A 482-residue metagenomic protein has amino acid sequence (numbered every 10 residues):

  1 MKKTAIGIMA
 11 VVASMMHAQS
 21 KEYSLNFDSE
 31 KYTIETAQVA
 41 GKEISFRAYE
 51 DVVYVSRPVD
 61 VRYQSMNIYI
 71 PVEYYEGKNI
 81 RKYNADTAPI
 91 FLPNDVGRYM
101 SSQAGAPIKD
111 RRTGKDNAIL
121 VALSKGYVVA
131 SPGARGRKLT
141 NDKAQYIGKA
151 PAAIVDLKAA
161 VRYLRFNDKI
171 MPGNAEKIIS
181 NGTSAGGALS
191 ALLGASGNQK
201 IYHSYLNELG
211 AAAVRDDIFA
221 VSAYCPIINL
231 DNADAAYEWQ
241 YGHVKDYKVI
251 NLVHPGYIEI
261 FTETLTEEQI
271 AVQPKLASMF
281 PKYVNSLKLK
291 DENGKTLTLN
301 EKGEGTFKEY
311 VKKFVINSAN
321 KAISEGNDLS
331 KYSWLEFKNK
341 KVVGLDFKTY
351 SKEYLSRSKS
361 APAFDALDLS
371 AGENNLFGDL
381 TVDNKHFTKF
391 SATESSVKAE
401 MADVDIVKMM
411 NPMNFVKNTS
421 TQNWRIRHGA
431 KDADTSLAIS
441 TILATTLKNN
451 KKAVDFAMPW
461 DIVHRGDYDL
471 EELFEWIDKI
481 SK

Functional and structural regions predicted by a protein language model:
M9-H17: Hydrophobic h-region of N-terminal signal peptides that target proteins for export in Gram-negative bacteria
Q19-N84: Catalytic-loop region of hydrolases
V59-R62, S196-N207, A212-R215, P226 (+1 more regions): Mobile cap/lid helix-loop segments that gate and shape the active-site cleft of serine hydrolases
M66, K82-Y99, Q103: Short beta-strand element of the alpha/beta-hydrolase
P93-V155, G194-S196, I462-V463: Cap/lid segment of the alpha/beta-hydrolase catalytic domain
I147-I170: Alpha/beta-hydrolase active-site loop
F166-H243, V407: Primarily recognizes the serine-hydrolase "nucleophile elbow" in alpha/beta-hydrolase and SGNH/GDSL folds
A233-W239, I270, P274-K338, R425-D432 (+2 more regions): C-terminal catalytic histidine-bearing segment of alpha/beta-hydrolase fold enzymes
